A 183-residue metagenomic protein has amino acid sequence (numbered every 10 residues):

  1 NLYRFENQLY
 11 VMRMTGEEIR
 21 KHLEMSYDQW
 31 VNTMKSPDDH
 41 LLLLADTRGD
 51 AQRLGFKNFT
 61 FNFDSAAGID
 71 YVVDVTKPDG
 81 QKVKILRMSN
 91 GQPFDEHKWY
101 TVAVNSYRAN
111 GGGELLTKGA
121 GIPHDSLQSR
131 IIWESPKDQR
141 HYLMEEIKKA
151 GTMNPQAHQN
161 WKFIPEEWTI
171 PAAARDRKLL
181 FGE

Functional and structural regions predicted by a protein language model:
N1-E183: Catalytic centers of hydrolytic enzymes
